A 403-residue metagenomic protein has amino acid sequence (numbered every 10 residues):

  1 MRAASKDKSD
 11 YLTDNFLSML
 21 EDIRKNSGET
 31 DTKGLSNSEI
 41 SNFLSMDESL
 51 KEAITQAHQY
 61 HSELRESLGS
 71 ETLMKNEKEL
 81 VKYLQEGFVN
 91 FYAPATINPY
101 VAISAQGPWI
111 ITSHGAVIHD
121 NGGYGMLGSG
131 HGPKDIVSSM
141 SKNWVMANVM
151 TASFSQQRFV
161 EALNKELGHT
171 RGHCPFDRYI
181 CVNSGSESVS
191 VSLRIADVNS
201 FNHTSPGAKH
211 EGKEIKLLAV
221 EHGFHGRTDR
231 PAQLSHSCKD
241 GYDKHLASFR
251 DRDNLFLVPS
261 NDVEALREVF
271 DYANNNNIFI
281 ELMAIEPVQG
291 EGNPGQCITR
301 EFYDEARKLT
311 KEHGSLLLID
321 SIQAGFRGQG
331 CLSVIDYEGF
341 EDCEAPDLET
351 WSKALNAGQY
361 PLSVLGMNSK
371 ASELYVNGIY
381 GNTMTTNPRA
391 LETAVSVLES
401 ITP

Functional and structural regions predicted by a protein language model:
M1-F176: N-terminal glycine-rich, Lys/His-bearing helix-loop that initiates the first secondary-structure elements of many
R2-G34, G130, D135, N164-A284 (+1 more regions): PLP-dependent aspartate aminotransferase-fold enzymes
I103, V149-Q157, Y179-V189, H222 (+2 more regions): Active-site nucleophile and cofactor-binding loops and adjacent substrate-binding regions of central metabolic enzymes
S139, T386-P403: Structural motif of enzymes handling amino- and sulfur-group chemistry
S190-R194, T228-L234, P294-Q296, R327-L332 (+2 more regions): Short acidic, glycine/serine/threonine-rich loops at helix termini
R227-P231, G339-Y375, T386-L391: Active-site PLP attachment segment
E286-T299, G314-F340, A354: Conserved PLP phosphate-binding loop immediately N-terminal to the Schiff-base lysine helix in PLP-dependent enzymes
L309-H313: Helix C-cap/helix->beta junction micro-motif
